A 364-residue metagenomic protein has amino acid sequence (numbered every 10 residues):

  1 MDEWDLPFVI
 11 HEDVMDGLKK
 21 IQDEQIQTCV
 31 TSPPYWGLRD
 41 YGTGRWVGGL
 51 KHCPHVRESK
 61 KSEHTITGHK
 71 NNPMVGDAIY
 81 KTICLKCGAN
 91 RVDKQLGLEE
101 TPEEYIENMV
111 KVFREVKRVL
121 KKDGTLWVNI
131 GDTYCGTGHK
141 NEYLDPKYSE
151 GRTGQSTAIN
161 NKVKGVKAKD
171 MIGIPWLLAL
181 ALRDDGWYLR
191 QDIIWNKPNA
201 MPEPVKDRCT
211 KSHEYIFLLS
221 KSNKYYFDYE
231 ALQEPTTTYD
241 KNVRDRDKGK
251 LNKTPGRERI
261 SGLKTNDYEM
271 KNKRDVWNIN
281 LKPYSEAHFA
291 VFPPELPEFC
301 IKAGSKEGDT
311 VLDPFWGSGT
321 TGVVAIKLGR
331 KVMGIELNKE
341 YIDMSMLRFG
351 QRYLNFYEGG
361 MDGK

Functional and structural regions predicted by a protein language model:
M1-K364: S-adenosyl-L-methionine-dependent nucleic acid methyltransferase catalytic domains
